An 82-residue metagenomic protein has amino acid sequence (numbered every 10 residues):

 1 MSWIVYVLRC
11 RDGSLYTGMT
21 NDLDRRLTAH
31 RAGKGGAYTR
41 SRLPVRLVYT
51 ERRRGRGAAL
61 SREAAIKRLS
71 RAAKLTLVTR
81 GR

Functional and structural regions predicted by a protein language model:
M1-R82: GIY-YIG nuclease catalytic motif and its immediate N-terminal context
